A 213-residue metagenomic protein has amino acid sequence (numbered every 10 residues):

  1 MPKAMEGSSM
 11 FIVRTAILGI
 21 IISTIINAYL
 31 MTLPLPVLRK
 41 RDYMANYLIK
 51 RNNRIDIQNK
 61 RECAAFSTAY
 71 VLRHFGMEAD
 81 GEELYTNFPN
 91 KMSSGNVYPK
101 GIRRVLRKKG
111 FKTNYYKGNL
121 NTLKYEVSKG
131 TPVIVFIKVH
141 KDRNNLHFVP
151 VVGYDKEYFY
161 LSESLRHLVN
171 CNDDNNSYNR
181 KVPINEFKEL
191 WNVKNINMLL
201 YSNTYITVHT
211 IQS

Functional and structural regions predicted by a protein language model:
M1-S8: N-terminal Lys/Arg-rich, disordered targeting/topogenic segments
F11-S94, V139-D142, D155-E157, V208-S213: Active-site-adjacent structural segments surrounding the nucleophilic cysteine of cysteine proteases and isopeptidases
V13-R14, A28-L35, M92, S128 (+2 more regions): Noncatalytic regulatory segments and standalone regulatory/sensor domains
N59, A64-V71, D80, L84 (+4 more regions): Stable alpha-helical elements in mature extracytoplasmic
A69-E78, N87, K91, V105-K112 (+2 more regions): Structured segments of extracytoplasmic/periplasmic soluble domains in secreted or envelope-associated proteins
R73-A79, K91-P99, F111-G118, D174-V182: Short, exposed beta-strand "edge-strand" segments with a Pro/Gly-rich flavor and a Y/T-containing core
K112-N170: Active-site-adjacent substructure of cysteine-protease-like catalytic cores
